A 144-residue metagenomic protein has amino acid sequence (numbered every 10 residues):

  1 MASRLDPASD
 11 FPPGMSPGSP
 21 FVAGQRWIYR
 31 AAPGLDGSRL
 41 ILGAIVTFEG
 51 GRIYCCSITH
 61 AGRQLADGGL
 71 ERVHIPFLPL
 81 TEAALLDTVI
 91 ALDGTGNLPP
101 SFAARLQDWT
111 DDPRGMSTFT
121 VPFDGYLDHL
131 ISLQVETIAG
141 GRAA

Functional and structural regions predicted by a protein language model:
M1-P7, P13, V46-S57: A signal for specific C-terminal beta-sheet/loop modules enriched in small/flexible residues with GP/PG/PP motifs
A2-V22, P33-L35: Mixed-charge, Lys/Arg-rich low-complexity intrinsically disordered regions
D36-F48: Short beta-strand-centered aromatic/proline hotspots
G50-L70: Short solvent-exposed strand/turn elements
R63-A144: Beta-strand-rich cores of mature extracytoplasmic or soluble domains
